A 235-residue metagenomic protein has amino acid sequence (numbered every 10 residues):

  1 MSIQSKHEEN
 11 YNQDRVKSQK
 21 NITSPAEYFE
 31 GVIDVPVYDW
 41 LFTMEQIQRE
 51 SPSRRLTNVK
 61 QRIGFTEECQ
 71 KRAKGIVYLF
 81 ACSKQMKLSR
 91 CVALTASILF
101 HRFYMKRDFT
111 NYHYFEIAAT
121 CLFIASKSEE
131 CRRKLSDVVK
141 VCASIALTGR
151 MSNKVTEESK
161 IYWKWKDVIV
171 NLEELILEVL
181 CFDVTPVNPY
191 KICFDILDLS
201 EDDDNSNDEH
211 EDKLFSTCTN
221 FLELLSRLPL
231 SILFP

Functional and structural regions predicted by a protein language model:
M1-E27, F115, N205-E209, K213-P235: Proteins with a high burden of low-complexity, intrinsically disordered sequence enriched in S/T/G/P/A and R, requiring
M1-Y112, I124-V139, S144-M151, E158-I161 (+2 more regions): Acidic, Ser/Thr/Pro-rich regulatory low-complexity segments at or just upstream of the first helical elements of major
C82, S128, I161-P235: Surface-exposed interaction/gating patches
Y112-I117, D137-C142, Y190-L197: Short amphipathic alpha-helical segments embedded in low-complexity Lys/Glu-rich regions
